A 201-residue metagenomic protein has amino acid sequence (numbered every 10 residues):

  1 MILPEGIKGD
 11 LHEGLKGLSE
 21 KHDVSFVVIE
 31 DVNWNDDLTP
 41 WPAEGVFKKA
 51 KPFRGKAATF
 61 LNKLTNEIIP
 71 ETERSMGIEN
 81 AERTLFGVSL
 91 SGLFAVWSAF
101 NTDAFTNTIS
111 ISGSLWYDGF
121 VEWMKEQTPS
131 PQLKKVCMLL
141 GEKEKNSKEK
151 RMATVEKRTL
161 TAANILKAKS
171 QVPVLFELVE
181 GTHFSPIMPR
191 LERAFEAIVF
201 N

Functional and structural regions predicted by a protein language model:
M1-S75: Serine-hydrolase catalytic machinery in alpha/beta-hydrolase-like enzymes
I2-E5, S112, L140: The conserved beta1-alpha1 loop
E13, V96-F100: Short, hydrophobic alpha-helix immediately C-terminal to the catalytic nucleophile
I29-D31, G113, G181: Active-site loop/turn elements of alpha/beta-hydrolase fold enzymes, especially the short glycine-/histidine-rich
E82-G87, I111: Short beta-strand immediately N-terminal to the catalytic nucleophile in serine-hydrolase-like folds
F86-S91, A95: Gly/Ala-rich beta-loop-alpha elbow adjacent to hydrolase catalytic centers
A104-W116, K134-K135: A conserved short beta-strand
W116-I198: The feature captures the conserved acid-bearing segment of alpha/beta-hydrolase catalytic domains
